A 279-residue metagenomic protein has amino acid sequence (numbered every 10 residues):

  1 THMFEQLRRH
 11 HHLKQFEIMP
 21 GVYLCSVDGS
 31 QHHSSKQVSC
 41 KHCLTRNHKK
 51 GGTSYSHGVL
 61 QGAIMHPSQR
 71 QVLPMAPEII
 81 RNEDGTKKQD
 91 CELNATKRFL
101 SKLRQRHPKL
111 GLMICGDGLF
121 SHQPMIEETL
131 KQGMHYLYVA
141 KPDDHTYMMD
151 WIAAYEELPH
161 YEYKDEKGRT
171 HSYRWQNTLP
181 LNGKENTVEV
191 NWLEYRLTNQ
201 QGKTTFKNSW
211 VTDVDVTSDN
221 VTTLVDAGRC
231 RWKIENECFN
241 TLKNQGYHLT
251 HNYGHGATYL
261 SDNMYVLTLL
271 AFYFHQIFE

Functional and structural regions predicted by a protein language model:
T1-Q69: Active-site-proximal, Lys/Arg-enriched surface segment that forms a nucleic-acid-binding/basic interface patch
P20-V22, H57, V72, K109-G111 (+2 more regions): A general structural motif
G21-H32, G62, T96, I114-L119 (+4 more regions): Short, conserved catalytic/metal-binding motifs centered on acidic residues
N47-L110: Electropositive, glycine- and tryptophan-enriched low-complexity nucleic-acid-binding patches
N82-Y173: Nuclease catalytic cores that cleave nucleic-acid phosphodiester bonds, predominantly acidic two-metal-ion
K141-R231: An anionic, glycine-rich sequence signature occurring as long contiguous blocks
S218-Y253: Short amphipathic alpha-helical "interface-anchor" segments enriched in bulky aromatics
N244-E279: Basic, amphipathic alpha-helical segments enriched in Lys/Arg and hydrophobic/aromatic residues
